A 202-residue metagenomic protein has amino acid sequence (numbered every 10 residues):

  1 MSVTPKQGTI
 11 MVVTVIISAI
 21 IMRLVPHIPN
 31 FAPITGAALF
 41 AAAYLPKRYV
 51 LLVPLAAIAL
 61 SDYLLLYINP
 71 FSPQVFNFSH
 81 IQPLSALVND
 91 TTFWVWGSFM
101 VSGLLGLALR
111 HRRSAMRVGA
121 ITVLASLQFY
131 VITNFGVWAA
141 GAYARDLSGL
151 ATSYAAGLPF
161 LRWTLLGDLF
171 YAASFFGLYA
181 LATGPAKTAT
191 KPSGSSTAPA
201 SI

Functional and structural regions predicted by a protein language model:
M1-V3, T183-I202: Membrane-interfacial, low-structure loops and terminal tails that flank and connect transmembrane helices in multi-pass
M1-V53: Hydrophobic transmembrane alpha-helices
T9-T14, L51-L55, T92-G97, G119-V123 (+1 more regions): Hydrophobic alpha-helical transmembrane segments
V13, I28-A41, L64, T92-V101 (+1 more regions): Membrane-embedded alpha-helical segments of multi-pass membrane proteins, especially the transmembrane helices
I16-V25, A56-N69, S126-F135: Aromatic-anchored segments of alpha-helical transmembrane domains
I21, A41-R48, V101-R113, L178-A186: Structural signal for the C-terminal ends of transmembrane alpha-helices and the immediately following loop
Q74-Y130: Short helix-perturbing small/polar motifs within transmembrane alpha-helices
R112-G184, T188, S195: Membrane-embedded alpha-helical hairpins and interfacial helices in multi-pass inner-membrane proteins
